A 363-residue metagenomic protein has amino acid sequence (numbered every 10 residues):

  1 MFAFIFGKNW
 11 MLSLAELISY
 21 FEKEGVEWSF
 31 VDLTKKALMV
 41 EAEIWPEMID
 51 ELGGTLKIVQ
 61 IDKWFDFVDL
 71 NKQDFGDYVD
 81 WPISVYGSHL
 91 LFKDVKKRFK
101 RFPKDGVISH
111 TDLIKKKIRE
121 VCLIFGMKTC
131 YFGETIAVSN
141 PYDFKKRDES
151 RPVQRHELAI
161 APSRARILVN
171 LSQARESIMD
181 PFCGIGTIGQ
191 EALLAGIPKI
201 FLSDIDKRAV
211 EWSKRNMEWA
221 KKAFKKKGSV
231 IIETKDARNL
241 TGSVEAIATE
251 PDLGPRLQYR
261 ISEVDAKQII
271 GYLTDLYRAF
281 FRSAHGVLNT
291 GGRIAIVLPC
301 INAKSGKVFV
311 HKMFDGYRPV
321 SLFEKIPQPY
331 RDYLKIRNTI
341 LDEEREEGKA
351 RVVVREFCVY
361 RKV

Functional and structural regions predicted by a protein language model:
M1-G53, I58, D62-W64, H89 (+2 more regions): Class I S-adenosyl-L-methionine-dependent methyltransferase catalytic core
M48, L70-N71, V95: Generic structural signal of hydrophobic/aromatic residues within well-ordered alpha-helices of folded domains
V68-F75, N239-S243: Short amphipathic alpha-helix with an adjacent loop that forms part of the alpha/beta core around
F75-C130: A short N-terminal interaction module
